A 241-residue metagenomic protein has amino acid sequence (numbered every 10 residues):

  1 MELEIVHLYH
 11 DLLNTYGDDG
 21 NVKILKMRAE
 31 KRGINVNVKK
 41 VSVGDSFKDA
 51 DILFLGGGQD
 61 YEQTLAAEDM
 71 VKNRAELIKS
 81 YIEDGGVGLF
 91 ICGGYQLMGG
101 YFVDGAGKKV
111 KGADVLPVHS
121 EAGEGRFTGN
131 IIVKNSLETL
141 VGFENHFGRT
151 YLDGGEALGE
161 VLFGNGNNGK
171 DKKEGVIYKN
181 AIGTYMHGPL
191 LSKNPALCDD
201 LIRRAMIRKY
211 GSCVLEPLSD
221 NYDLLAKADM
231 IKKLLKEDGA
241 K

Functional and structural regions predicted by a protein language model:
M1-S80, S192-K241: N-terminal beta1-alpha1 cap of cysteine-dependent amidohydrolase-like domains
L3, V36, G86, K111 (+2 more regions): A structural micro-motif
I5, A113, N145: A residue-level signal for conserved active-site and pocket-lining positions in enzyme catalytic cores
Y9, I91-G93, L116, H146 (+1 more regions): A secondary-structure boundary/capping signal
I52-G56, L89, G183-Y185: Structural motif
D60-L137: Cysteine-nucleophile active-site neighborhood
A122-K241: Amide-donor transfer/coupling interface in amidating biosynthetic enzymes
